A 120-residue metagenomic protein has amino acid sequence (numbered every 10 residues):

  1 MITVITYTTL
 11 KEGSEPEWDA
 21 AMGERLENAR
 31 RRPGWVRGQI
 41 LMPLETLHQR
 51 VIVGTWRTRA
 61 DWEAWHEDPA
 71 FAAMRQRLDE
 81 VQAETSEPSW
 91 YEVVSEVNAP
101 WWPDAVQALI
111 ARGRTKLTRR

Functional and structural regions predicted by a protein language model:
I2-T9, Q39-H66: Short, well-ordered beta-strand segments in beta-rich or mixed alpha/beta enzyme and ligand-binding folds
T9-A21: Short, surface-exposed ligand-recognition loops at beta-strand->loop->(often short) alpha-helix junctions that present
S14-E15, L26-N28, I40-M42: Intrinsically disordered, low-complexity segments enriched in polar/charged residues with Gly/Pro, especially when
S14-P16, A60-W62, E96: Residue-level signal for secondary-structure boundary sites
A20, E24-R37, T55-S89: An amphipathic, aromatic/His-enriched active-site/gating alpha helix that lines ligand/cofactor pockets
Q39-H48, Q76-R120: Glycine-rich beta-strand-turn "strand-cap" elements at beta-sheet edges
